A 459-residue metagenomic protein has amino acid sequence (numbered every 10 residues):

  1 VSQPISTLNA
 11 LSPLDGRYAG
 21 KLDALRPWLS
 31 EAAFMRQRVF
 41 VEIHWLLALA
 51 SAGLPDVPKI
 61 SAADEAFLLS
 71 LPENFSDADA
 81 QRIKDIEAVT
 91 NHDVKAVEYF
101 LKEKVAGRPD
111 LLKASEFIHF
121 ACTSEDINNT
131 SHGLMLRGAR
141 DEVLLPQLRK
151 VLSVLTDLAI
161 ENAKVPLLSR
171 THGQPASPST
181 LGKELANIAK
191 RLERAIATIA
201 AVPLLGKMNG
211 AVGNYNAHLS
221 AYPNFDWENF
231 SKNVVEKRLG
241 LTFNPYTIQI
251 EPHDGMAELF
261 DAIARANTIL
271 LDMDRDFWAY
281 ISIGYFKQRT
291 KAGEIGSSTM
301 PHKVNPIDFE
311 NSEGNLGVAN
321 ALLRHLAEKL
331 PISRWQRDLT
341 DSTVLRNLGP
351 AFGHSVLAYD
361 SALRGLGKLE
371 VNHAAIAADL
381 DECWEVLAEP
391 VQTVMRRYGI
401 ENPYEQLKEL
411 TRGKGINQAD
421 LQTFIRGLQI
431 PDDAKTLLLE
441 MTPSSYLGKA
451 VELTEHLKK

Functional and structural regions predicted by a protein language model:
S2-H218, Y222-N233, G296, F309 (+4 more regions): A helix-coil-helix interface module used to build multimeric assemblies and to scaffold catalytic/cofactor sites
S2-R36, E87-N91, G284-F286, S297-K459: Glycine-rich cofactor/substrate-binding loops
H44-A48, F100, K104, A139 (+17 more regions): Generic, well-ordered alpha-helical scaffold segments in large soluble proteins
V105-L111, A200-P203, S282-Y285, N320-R324 (+1 more regions): Proline-centered turn/helix-capping motifs that create local helix->coil transitions or kinks
S124, L219-P223, R238, F243-I250 (+3 more regions): A structural signal for small-residue-enriched, beta-sheet-centric alpha/beta enzyme cores and oligomeric scaffold folds
R137-L145, R149, T156, A186-A189 (+8 more regions): Short amphipathic alpha-helical segments with heptad-repeat character
I160-A163, A200, L204, W278 (+4 more regions): Alpha-helical coiled-coil oligomerization motifs
Y222-N320: Acidic, glycine-rich loop-and-beta core segments that form the ion-binding/anion-interacting portion of active sites
